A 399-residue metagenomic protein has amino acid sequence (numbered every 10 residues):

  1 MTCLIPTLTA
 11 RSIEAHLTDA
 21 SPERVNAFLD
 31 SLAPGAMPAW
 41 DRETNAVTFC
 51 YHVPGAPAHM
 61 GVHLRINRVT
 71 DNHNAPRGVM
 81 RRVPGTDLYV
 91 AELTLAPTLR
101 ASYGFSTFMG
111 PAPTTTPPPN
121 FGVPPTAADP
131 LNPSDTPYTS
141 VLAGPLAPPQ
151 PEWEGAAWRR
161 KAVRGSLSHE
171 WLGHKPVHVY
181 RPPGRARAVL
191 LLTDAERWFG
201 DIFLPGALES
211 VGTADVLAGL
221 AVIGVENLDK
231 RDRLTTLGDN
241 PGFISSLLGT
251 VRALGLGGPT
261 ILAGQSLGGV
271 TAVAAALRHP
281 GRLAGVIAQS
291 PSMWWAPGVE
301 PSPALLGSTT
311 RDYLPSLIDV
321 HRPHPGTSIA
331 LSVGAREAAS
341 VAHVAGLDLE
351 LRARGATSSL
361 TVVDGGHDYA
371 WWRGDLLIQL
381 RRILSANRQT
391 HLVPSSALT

Functional and structural regions predicted by a protein language model:
T2-A75, P84-T399: Non-catalytic cap/lid and distal C-terminal segments of serine-dependent acyl enzymes
